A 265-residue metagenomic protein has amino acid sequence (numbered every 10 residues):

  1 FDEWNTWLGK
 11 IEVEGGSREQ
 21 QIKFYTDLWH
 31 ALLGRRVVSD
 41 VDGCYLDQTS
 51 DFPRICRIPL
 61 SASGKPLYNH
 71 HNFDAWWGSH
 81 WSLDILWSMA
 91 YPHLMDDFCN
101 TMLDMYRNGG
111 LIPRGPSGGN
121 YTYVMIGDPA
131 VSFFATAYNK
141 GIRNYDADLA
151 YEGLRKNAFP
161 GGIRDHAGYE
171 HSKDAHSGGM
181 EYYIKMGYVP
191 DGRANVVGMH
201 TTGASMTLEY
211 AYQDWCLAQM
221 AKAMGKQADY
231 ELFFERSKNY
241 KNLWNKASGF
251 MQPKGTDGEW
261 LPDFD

Functional and structural regions predicted by a protein language model:
F1-H70, N144, D148-P160: Acidic/polar, glycine-enriched structural segments that form the non-catalytic walls/loops of the carbohydrate-binding
I11-G15, D42-N72, R114-Y121, A167-M206 (+2 more regions): Active-site-adjacent structural elements in folded domains
E14-S17, S63, N69-I85, M89-G115 (+1 more regions): A conserved hydrophobic secondary-structure block that centers on an alpha-helix together with its immediately flanking
G16-Q20, R36-L46, M89-C99, Y138-E152 (+1 more regions): Structural helix-adjacent loops and short alpha-helical linkers that scaffold large soluble proteins
E19-Q20, N69-G78, T122-A130, S205-Y210 (+3 more regions): Secondary-structure capping and boundary motifs in well-ordered enzyme cores
F24-V41, H71-M95, A135-G141, W215-M224: Alpha-helical support elements that line or immediately flank enzyme active sites and cofactor-binding pockets
R35, Y91-P113, L149-D165, G179-N195 (+1 more regions): Long, well-ordered core segments of solenoidal/helical folds
P113, A218, K222-D265: Catalytic cores of carbohydrate-active enzymes
